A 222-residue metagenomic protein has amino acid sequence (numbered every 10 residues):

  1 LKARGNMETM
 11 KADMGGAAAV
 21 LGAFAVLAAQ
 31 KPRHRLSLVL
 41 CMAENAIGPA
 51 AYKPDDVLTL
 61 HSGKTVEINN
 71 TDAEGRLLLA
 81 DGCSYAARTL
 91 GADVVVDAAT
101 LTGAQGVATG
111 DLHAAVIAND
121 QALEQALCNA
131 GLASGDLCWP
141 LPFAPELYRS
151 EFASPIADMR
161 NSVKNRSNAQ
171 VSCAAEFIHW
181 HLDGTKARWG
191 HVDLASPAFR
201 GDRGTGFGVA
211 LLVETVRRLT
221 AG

Functional and structural regions predicted by a protein language model:
L1-G222: A generic structural signal for tightly packed, nonpolar segments enriched in small/aliphatic residues
